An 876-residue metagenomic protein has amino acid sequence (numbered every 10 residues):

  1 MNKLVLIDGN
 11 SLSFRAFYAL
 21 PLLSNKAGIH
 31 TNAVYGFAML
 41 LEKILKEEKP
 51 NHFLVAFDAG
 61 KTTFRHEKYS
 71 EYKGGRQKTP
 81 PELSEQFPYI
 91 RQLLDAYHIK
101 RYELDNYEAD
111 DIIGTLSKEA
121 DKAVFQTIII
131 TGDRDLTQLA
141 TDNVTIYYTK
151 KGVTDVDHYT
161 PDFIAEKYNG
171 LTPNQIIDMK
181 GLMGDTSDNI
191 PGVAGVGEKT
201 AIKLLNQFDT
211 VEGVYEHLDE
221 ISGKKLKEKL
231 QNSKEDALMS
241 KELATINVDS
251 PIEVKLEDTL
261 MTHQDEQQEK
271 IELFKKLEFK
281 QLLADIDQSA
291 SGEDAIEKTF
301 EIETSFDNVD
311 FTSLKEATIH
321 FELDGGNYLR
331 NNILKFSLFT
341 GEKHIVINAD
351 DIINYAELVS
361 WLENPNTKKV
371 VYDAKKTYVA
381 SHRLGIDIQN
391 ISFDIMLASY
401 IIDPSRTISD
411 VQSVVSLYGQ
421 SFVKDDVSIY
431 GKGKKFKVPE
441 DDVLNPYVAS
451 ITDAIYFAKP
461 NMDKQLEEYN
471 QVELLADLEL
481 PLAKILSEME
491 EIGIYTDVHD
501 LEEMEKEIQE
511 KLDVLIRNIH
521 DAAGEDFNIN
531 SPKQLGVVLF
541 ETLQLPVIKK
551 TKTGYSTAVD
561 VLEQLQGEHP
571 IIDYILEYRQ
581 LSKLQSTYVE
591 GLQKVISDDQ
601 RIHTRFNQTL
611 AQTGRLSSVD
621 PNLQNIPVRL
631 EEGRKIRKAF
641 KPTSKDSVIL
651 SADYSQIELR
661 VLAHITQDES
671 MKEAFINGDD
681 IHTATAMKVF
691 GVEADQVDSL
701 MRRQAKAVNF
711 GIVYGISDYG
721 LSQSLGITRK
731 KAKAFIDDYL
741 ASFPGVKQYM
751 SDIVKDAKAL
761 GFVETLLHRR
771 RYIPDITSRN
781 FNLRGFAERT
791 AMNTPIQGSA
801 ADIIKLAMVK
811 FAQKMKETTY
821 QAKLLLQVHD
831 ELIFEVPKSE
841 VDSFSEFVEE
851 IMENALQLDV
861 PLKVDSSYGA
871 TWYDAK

Functional and structural regions predicted by a protein language model:
M1-A56, K61-K73, E85-P88, D249-E253 (+1 more regions): Extended, highly charged clamp/arch subdomains and adjacent linkers that form or line substrate-binding channels
V5, R15-E47, N51-L54, S70-E71 (+3 more regions): Conserved RNase H-like, two-metal-ion catalytic cores of nucleic-acid enzymes
L23-N25, G74-P251: Extended two-metal-dependent nuclease catalytic cores across DNA- and RNA-processing enzymes
I128-I130, L136-P173, S337-T340, E357-K464 (+1 more regions): Charged catalytic and DNA/RNA-contacting regions of genome-maintenance and nucleic-acid-processing enzymes
K229, S233-D350, V438-E631, D646-V648 (+6 more regions): Conserved "right-hand" nucleotidyltransferase catalytic core of DNA-directed polymerases
S337-E342, D350, I402-K432, Y447 (+2 more regions): Function-dense linear segments that define catalytic or interfacial modules in macromolecule-processing proteins
K437, E491, H603-T604, T609-A611 (+4 more regions): Conserved catalytic core of nucleic-acid polymerases
E510-R517, D521-P570, A741-R789, N793 (+1 more regions): C-terminal polymerase-core module
